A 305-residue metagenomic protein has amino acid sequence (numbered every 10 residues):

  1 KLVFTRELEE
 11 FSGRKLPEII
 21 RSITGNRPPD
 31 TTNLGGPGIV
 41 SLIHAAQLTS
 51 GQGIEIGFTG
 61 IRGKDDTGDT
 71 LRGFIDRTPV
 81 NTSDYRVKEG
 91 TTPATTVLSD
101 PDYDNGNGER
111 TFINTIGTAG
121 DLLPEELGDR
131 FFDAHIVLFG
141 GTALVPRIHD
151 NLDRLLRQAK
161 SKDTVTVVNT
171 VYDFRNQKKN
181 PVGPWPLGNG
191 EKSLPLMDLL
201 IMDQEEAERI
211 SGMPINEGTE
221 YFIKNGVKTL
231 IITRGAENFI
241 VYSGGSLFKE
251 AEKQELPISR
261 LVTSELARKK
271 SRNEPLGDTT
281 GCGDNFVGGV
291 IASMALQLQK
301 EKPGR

Functional and structural regions predicted by a protein language model:
K1-G57, D66-T70, E265, K269-G277: Glycine-rich phosphate/adenosyl-contacting loop at the front of the ribokinase-like
A46, S50, D76, R157-S161 (+1 more regions): Anion (oxyanion) recognition and catalysis
I56, T82, T166-V168: Hydrophobic beta-strand scaffold residues
D65-T78, S99, Y103: Active-site-proximal loop->helix
F74-G90: A glycine-rich helix N-cap at a beta->alpha junction
Y85-V87, V97-P146: Conserved phosphate-binding/catalytic loop of the ribokinase/pfkB sugar-kinase fold
I136-Y221, V227-T229, G235-L247: Conserved beta-alpha-beta core of the PfkB/ribokinase-like small-molecule kinase fold
Q158-S161, Q177, G183-P184, I215-R305: Conserved phosphate-binding/catalytic region of the ribokinase-like
